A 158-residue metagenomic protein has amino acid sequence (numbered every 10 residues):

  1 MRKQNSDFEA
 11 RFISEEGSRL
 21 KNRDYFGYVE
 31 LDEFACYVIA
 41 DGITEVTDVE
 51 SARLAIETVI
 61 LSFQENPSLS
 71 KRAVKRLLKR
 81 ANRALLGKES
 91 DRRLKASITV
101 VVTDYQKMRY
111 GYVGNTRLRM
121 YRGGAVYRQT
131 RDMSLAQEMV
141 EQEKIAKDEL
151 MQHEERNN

Functional and structural regions predicted by a protein language model:
M1-N158: PP2C/PPM-type serine/threonine phosphatase catalytic domain
